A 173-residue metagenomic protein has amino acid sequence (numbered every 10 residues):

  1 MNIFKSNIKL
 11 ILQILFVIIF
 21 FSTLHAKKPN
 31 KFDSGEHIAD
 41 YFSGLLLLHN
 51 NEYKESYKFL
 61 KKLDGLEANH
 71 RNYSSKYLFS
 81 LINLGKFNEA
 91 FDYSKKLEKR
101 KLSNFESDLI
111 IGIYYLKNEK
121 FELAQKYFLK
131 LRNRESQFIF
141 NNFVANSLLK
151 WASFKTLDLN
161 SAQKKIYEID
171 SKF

Functional and structural regions predicted by a protein language model:
N2-K27: Classical Sec-dependent N-terminal signal peptides that target proteins to the secretory pathway
L24-Y77, N83, D92: N-terminal leader/linker segments that initiate helical-solenoid repeat arrays
D33-D40, E67-S74, K101-I110, S136-L148 (+1 more regions): Generic helix N-cap/helix-start motif at coil->alpha-helix transitions
L46, S80, Y114, A152-S153: Residue-level signature for tetratricopeptide repeat
N50, L84, N118, T156-L157: Structural motif corresponding to the intra-repeat A-B loop/turn of tetratricopeptide repeats
Y57-K61, F87-K99, L123-R134, D158-S171: Alpha-helical repeat scaffolds
H70-K117: Mid-chain, structured segments of secreted extracytoplasmic proteins
L109, Y115, L123, F128-L131 (+2 more regions): Long, mid-chain structured domain cores
